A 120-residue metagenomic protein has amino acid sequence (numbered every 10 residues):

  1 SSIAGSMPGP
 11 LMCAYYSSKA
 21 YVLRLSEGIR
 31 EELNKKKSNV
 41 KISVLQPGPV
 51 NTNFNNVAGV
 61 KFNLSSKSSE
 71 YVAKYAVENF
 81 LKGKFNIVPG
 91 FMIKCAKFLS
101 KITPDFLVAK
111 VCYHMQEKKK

Functional and structural regions predicted by a protein language model:
S2: Residue(s) in the substrate-gating loop at a strand-loop-helix junction that position the organic substrate next
M7, G28-V40: Active-site-adjacent segment of SDR/Rossmann-fold oxidoreductases
G9-C13: Active-site loop immediately N-terminal to the catalytic Tyr-X3-Lys motif of short-chain dehydrogenase/reductase
S18: Active-site helix of classical SDR
S38-P49: Extended, polar beta-sheet/loop recognition surfaces of beta-rich domains that mediate binding to diverse ligands
V44, K61-K97: C-terminal helical subdomain
P47-V57, F62: Short, flexible catalytic-loop segment of classical short-chain dehydrogenase/reductase
G83-K118: A transmembrane-helix-recognition feature enriched in membrane-embedded lipid enzymes and envelope glyco-/phospholipid
